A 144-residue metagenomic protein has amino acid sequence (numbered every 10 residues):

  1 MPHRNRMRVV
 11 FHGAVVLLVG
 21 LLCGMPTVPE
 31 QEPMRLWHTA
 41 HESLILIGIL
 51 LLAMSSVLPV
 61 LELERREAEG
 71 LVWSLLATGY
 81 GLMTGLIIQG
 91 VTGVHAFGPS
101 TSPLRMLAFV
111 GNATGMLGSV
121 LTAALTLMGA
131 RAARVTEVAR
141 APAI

Functional and structural regions predicted by a protein language model:
M1-R8, P26-L36, L51-W73, V91-S100 (+1 more regions): Juxtamembrane membrane-water interface segments of multi-pass membrane proteins, especially cytoplasmic-side
R8-T27, H38-L58, W73-G90, A113-L127: Hydrophobic cores of alpha-helical transmembrane segments in multi-pass integral membrane proteins
P103: Intrinsically disordered, low-complexity polar regions and short flexible loop motifs
